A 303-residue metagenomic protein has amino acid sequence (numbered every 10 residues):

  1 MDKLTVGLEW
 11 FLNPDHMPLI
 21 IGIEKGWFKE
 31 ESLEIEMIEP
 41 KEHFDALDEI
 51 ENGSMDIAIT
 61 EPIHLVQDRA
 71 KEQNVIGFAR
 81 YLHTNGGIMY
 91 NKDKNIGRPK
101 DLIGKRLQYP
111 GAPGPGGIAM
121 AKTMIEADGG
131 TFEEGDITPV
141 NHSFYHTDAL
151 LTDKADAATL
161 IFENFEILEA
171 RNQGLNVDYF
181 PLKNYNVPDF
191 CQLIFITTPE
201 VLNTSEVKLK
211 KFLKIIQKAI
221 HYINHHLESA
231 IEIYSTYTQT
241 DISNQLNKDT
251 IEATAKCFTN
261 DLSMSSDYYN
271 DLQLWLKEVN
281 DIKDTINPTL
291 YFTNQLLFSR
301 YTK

Functional and structural regions predicted by a protein language model:
M1-K3, T302-K303: Short, low-complexity disordered leader/linker segments with a strong preference for bacterial N-terminal type II
D2-N141, D156-N164, Y179-F180, D189: Short, glycine-/small- and polar/acidic-enriched structural segments that line small-molecule recognition paths
E31, G77, I231-I233, D284-I286: Short, hydrophobic secondary-structure boundary micro-motifs
E39, F144, N247: Ligand-binding pocket scaffold of soluble enzyme catalytic domains
D48, K100, A119-T123, D148 (+6 more regions): Solvent-exposed, polar/charged alpha-helical surfaces in well-ordered, non-transmembrane soluble domains, broadly
I63, Y145-D148, K154-T238: Pocket-lining segment of extracytoplasmic ligand-binding domains
N203-D281: Secondary-structure end/capping motifs
Q273-K303: Conserved C-terminal helix/tail region of periplasmic/extracytoplasmic solute-binding proteins
